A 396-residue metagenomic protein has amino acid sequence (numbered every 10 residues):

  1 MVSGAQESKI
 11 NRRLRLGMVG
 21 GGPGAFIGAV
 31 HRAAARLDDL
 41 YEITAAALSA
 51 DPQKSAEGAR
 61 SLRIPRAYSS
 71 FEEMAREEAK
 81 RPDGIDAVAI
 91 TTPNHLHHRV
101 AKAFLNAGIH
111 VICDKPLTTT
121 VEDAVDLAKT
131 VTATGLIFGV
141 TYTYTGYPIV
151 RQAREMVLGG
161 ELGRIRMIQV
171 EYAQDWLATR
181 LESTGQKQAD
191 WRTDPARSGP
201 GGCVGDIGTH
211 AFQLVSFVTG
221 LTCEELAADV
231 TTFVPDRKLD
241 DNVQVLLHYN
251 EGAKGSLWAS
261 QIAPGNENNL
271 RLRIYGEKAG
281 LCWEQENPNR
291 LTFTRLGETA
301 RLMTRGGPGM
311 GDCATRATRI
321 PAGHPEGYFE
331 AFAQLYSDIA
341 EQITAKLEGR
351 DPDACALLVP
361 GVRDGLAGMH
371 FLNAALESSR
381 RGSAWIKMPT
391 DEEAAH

Functional and structural regions predicted by a protein language model:
V2-L62: N-terminal Rossmann-like dinucleotide-binding module
V2-Q6, R13, F217, Q244-Y249 (+2 more regions): C-terminal glycine/acidic-rich active-site capping loop/insertion
A5-E7, E77-I85, G160, A345-P352: Alpha-helix termini
E7-R12, L136, G163-M167, E377-H396: C-terminal capping/lid region of NAD(P)-dependent oxidoreductase domains
R66-T130: Beta-loop-alpha module in the N-terminal Rossmann-like domain of NAD(P)-dependent dehydrogenases, especially those
Y68, I207-N289: Glycine-rich, aromatic-lined ligand/substrate-binding cores of catalytic and carbohydrate-binding domains
C113, T119, F138-V140, Q169 (+1 more regions): Hydrophobic residues in well-ordered beta-strands that form the structural core
I137, Y144-R237, L291, G382: Predominantly a Rossmann-like dinucleotide-binding segment in NAD(P)-dependent oxidoreductases
